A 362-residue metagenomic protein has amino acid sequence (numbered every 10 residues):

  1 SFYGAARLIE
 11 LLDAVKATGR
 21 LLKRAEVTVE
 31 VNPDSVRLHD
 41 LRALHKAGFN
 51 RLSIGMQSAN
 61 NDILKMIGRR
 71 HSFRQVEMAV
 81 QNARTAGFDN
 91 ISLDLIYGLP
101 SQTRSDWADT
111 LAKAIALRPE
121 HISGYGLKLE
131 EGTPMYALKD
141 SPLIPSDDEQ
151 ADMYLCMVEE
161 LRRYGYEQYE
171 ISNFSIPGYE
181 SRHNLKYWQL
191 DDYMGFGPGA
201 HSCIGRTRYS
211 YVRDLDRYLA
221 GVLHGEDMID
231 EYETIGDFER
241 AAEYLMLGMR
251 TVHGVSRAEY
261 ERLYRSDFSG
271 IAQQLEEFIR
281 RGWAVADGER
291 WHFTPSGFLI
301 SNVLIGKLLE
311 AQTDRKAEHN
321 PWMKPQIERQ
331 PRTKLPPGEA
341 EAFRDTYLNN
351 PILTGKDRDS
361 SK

Functional and structural regions predicted by a protein language model:
S1-S266, N320-R329, E339: C-terminal scaffold of the Radical SAM
R265-E277: Short amphipathic alpha-helical interaction segments
R280-E289: A short, conserved structural fragment
R290-T294: Minor-groove-contacting beta-hairpin "wing" of winged helix-turn-helix DNA-binding domains
F298-R332, P336, F343, Y347: Short, amphipathic alpha-helical interaction segments positioned at domain boundaries
D345, N349-N350, D357-D359: Intrinsic-disorder-associated, low-complexity terminal segments enriched in Asp/Asn/His/Tyr and depleted of Lys/Arg
